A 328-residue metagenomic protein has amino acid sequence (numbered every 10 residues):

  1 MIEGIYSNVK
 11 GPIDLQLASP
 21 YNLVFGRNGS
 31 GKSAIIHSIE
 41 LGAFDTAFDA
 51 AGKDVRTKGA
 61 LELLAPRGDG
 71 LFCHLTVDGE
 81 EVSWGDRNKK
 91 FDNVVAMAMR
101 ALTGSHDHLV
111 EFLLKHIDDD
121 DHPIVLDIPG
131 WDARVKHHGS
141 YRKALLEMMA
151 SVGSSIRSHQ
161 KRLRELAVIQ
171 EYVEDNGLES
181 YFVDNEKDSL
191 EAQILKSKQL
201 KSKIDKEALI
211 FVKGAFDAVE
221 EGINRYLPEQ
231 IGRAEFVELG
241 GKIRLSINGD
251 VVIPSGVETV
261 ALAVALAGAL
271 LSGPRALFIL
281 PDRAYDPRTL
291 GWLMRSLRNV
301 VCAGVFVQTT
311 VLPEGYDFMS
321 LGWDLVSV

Functional and structural regions predicted by a protein language model:
M1-E40, G249: Pre-Walker A-like glycine/lysine-rich segment at the N-terminus of P-loop NTPase domains
N22, A65-Q160: Extended, charged alpha-helical "arm/stalk" segments used for dimerization and assembly in large NTPase-driven machines
L23-F25, S30-I36, E40-K89: Gly/Lys-enriched N-terminal cap/neck module of very large, oligomeric protein machines
F25-S30, A34, A101-G104, G240-G268 (+1 more regions): Conserved ABC ATPase signature
R27, F48, Q170, N176-G240 (+2 more regions): Charged, surface-exposed helical/loop "interaction arms" that form contiguous linear patches used for dimerization
L145-M148, V152-N185: Charged, amphipathic alpha-helical segments characteristic of ABC-type P-loop ATPases involved in chromosome
A269-R275: A short, proline-enriched helix->beta-strand linker immediately N-terminal to the Walker B motif in ABC-type P-loop
M294-V328: C-terminal lobe/lid and adjacent interdomain/linker elements of RecA-like ASCE P-loop ATPase modules
